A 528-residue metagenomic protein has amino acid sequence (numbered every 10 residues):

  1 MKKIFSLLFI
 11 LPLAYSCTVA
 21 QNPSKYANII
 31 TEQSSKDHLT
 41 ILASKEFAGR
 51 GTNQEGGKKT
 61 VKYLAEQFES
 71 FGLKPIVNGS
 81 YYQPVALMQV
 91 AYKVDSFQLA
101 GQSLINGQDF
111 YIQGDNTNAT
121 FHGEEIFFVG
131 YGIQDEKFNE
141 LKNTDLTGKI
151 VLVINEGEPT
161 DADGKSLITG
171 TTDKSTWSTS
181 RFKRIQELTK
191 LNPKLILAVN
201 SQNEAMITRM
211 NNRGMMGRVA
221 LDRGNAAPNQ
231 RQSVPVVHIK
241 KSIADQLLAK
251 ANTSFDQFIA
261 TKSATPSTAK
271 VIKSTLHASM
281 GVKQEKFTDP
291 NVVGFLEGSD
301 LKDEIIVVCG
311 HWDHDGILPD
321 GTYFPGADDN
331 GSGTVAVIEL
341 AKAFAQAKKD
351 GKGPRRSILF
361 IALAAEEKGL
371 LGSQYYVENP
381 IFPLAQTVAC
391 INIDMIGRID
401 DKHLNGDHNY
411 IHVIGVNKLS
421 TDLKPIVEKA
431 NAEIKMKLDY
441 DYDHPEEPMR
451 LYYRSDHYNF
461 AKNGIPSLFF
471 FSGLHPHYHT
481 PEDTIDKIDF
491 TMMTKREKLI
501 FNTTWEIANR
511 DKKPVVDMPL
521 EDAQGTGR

Functional and structural regions predicted by a protein language model:
M1-P23: Bacterial Sec-dependent N-terminal signal peptides
C17-I76, S80, I243, K250 (+2 more regions): N-terminal hydrophobic or amphipathic helices/low-complexity stretches enriched in small/hydrophobic/Pro/Gly
N22-S24, D109, Q113-N143, A226-G326 (+2 more regions): Soluble metallo-hydrolase cores and metallopeptidase-like ectodomains found primarily in the secretory/periplasmic
A48-G164, L423: Noncatalytic luminal/extracellular "stalk/propeptide" segments of secretory-pathway proteins
L104-I105, N225-A226, V234-T253, L363-F469: Metal-dependent peptidase/peptidase-like ectodomains
Q108-A227, Q232-P235, T322-F324, D329 (+1 more regions): Extracellular/luminal Protease-associated
E339-G369, I393: Short helix-loop-beta-strand segments that form the rim/entrance of peptidase-like active sites
K342, F471, H475-R528: His/Asp/Glu-rich mid-to-C-terminal helical/loop segments that flank catalytic regions of hydrolases
